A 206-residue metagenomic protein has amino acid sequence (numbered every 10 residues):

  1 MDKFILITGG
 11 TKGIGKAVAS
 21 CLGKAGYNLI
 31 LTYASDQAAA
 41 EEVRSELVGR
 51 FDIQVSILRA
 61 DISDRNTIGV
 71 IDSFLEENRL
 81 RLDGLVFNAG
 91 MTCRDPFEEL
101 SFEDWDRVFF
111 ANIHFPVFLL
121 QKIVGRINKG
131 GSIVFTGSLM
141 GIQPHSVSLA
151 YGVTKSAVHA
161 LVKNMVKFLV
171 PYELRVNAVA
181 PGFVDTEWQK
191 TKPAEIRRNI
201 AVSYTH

Functional and structural regions predicted by a protein language model:
T11-K12: Conserved glycine-rich cofactor-binding loop
Y27-E42: Conserved glycine-rich Rossmann-like NAD(P)H-binding loop of the short-chain dehydrogenase/reductase
P96-F97, S101-F109, Q189, I196-A201: Substrate-binding pocket helix/loop in short-chain dehydrogenase/reductase
L120, T154, V162: Active-site helix of classical SDR
G125, K167-P171: Alpha-helical segment proximal to the catalytic Tyr-Lys
S138: Residue(s) in the substrate-gating loop at a strand-loop-helix junction that position the organic substrate next
T205-H206: Conserved small/polar residues in nucleotide/adenosyl-binding loops
